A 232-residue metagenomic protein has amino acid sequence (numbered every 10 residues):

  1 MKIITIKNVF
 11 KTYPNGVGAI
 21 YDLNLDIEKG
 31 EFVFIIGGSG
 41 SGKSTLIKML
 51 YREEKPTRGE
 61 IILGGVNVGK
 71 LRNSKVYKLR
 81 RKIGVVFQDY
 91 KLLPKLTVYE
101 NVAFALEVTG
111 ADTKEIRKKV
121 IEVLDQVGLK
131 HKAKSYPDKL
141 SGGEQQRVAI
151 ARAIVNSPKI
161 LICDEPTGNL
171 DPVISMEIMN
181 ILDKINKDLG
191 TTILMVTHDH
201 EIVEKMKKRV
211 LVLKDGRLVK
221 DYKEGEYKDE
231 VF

Functional and structural regions predicted by a protein language model:
Y51: Helix-to-loop junction immediately C-terminal to a conserved catalytic motif
G59-N67, L79: Conserved ABC transporter NBD signature motif
L96-F104: Short coil-to-helix segment of the ABC ATPase nucleotide-binding domain corresponding to the Q-loop/switch region
Y136-L140, E144: Conserved ABC ATPase signature
V155-K159: A short, proline-enriched helix->beta-strand linker immediately N-terminal to the Walker B motif in ABC-type P-loop
L161-D164: Catalytic Walker B motif of ABC-type/P-loop ATPase nucleotide-binding domains
